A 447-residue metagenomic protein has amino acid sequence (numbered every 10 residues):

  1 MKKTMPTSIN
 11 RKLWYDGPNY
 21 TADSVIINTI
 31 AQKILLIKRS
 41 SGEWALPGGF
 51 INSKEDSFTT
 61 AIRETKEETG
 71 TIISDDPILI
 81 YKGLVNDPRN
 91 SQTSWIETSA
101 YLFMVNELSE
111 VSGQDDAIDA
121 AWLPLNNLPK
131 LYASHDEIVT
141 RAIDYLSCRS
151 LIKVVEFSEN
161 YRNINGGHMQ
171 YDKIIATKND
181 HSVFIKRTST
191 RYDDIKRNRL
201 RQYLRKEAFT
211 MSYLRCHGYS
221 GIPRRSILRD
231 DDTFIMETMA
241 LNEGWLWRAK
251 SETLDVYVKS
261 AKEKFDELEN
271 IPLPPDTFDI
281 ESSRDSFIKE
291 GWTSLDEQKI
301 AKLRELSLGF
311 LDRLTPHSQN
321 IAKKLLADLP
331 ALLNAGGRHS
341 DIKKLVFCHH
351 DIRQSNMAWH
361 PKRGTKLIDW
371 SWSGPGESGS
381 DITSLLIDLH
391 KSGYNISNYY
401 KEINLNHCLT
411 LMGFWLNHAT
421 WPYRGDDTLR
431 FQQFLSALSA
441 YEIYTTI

Functional and structural regions predicted by a protein language model:
M1-D23, C148: Acidic, metal-coordinating catalytic segment for phosphate/diphosphate chemistry, firing primarily on the Nudix
W44, L345-F347, R353, A358-N404: Active-site Asp-x-Gly
G49-R149: Unchanged
S150-E156, I271-H349: An alpha-helical support segment within catalytic cores of ATP-dependent transferases
L151-D180: ATP-binding glycine-rich phosphate-binding loop
K186-S226, S251-K264, S380, L389: A conserved alpha-helical element in kinase catalytic cores
Y213, H217, E243-D285: Conserved kinase catalytic-core helix
K259, P375, T383-I447: Helix-rich C-terminal or lid/interface subdomains of diverse kinases
